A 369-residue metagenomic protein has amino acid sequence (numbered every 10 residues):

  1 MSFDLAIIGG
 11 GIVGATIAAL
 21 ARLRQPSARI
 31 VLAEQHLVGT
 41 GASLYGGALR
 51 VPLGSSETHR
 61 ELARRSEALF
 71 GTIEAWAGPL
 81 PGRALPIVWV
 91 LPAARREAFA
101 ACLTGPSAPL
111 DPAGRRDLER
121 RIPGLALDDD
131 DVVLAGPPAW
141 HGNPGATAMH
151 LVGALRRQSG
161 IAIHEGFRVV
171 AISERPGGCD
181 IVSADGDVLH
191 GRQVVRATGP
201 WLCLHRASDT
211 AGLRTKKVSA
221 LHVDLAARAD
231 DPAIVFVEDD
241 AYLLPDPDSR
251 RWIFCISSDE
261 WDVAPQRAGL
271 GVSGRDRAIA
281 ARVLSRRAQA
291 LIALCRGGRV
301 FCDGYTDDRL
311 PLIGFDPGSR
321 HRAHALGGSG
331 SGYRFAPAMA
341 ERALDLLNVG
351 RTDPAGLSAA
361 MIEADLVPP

Functional and structural regions predicted by a protein language model:
M1-V13, V31: Beta1/beta-strand and adjacent pyrophosphate-binding region of the FAD-binding site in flavoprotein oxidoreductases
R22-S43: Glycine-rich FAD pyrophosphate-binding loop
G47-G124, D130, D240-Y242: Dinucleotide-binding Rossmann-like beta1-alpha1 core, especially the glycine-rich loop that anchors the ADP
P79-W89, R115-Q158, V263, R320 (+1 more regions): Helix-loop-beta segment of a Rossmann-like dinucleotide-binding subdomain
A135-A184, L189, Q193: Helical element adjacent to the flavin cofactor pocket in flavoenzyme catalytic cores
A184-P232: Central helical "cap/lid" subdomain
R228-H321: Active-site lid/adjacent beta-loop-alpha segment flanking the redox-cofactor pocket in flavoenzymes
A290-P369: C-terminal catalytic lobe of FAD-dependent flavoproteins
